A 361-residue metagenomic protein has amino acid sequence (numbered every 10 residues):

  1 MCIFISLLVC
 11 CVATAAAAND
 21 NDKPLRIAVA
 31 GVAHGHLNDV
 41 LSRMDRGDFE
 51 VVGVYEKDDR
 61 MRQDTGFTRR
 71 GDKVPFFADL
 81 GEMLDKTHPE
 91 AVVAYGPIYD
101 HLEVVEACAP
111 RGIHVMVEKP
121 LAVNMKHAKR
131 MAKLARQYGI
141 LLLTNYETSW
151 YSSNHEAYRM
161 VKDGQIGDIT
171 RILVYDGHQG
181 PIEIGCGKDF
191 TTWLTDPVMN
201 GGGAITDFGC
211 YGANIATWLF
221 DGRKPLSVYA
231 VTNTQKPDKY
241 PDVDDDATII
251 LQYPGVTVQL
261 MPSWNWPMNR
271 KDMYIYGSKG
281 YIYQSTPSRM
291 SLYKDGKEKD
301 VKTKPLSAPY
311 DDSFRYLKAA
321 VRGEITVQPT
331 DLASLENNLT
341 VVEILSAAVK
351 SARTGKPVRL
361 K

Functional and structural regions predicted by a protein language model:
C2-V12: Bacterial N-terminal signal peptides
A17-R70: N-terminal Rossmann-like dinucleotide-binding module
D20, A91-V93, A319-K361: C-terminal helix-rich "cap/oligomerization" subdomain common to oxidoreductases
K23, G35, S149-K239, G355: Predominantly a Rossmann-like dinucleotide-binding segment in NAD(P)-dependent oxidoreductases
D72-L134: Beta-loop-alpha module in the N-terminal Rossmann-like domain of NAD(P)-dependent dehydrogenases, especially those
R130-T148, D168-T170: Rossmann-fold dehydrogenase core element
E183, K271-E343: C-terminal glycine/acidic-rich active-site capping loop/insertion
G212-R289, R315-I325, A347: Contiguous beta-strand/loop segments that form the cofactor/metal-binding neighborhood of enzyme cores
